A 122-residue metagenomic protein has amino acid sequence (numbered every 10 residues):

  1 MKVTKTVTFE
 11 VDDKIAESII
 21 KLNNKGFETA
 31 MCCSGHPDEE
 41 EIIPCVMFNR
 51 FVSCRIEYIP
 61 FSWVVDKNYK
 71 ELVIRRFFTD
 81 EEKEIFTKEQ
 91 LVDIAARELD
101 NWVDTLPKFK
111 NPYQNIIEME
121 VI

Functional and structural regions predicted by a protein language model:
M1-K14: Terminal, regulation- and interaction-focused segments at domain boundaries
K5, M31-C33, F48-R50, K67 (+2 more regions): Surface-exposed beta-strand edges and flanking loops
D12-S62: Amphipathic, interaction-prone secondary-structure segments
I59-I122: Active-site or metal-binding loop neighborhoods of secreted/extracellular toxin and effector enzymes
